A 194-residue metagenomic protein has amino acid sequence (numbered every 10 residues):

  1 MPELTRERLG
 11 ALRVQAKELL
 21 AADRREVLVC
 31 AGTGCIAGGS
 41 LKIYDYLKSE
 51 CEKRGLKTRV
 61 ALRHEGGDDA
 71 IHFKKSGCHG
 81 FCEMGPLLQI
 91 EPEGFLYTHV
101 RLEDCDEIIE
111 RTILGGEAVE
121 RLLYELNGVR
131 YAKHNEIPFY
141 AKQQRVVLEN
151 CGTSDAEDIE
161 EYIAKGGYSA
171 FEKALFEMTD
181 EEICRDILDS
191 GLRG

Functional and structural regions predicted by a protein language model:
M1-G194: Feature of Fe-S/electron-transfer and energy-metabolism proteins that preferentially highlights extended coupling
